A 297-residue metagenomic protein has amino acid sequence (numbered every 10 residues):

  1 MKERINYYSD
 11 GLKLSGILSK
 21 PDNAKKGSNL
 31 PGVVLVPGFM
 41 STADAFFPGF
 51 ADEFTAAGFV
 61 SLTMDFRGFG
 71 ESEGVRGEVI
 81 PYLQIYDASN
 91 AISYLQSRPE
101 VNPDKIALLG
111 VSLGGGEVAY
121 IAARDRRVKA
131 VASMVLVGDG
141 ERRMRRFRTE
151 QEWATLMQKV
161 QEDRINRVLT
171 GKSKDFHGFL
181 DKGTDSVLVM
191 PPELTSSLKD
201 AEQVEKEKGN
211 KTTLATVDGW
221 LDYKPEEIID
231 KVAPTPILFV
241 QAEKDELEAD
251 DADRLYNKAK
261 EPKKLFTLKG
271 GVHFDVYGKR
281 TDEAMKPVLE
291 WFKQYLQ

Functional and structural regions predicted by a protein language model:
M1-S28: N-terminal cap/lid segment of alpha/beta-hydrolase-fold proteins
Y7, A43, F69-D104, Y277-G278 (+1 more regions): Catalytic nucleophile-loop/oxyanion-hole region of alpha/beta-hydrolase and closely related hydrolase-like folds
F39-D52, F66: The serine-hydrolase catalytic nucleophile loop
E53-E71: Conserved alpha/beta-hydrolase
A107, A119-S196: Alpha/beta-hydrolase-fold enzymes
V232, F239-Q241: Short beta-strand/loop motif that positions the catalytic acidic residue of the alpha/beta-hydrolase fold
D245-D251: Conserved alpha/beta-hydrolase "acid-adjacent" motif
G271-F274, G278-Q297: Catalytic active-site module of serine/aspartate enzymes centered on a nucleophile-bearing elbow/loop
